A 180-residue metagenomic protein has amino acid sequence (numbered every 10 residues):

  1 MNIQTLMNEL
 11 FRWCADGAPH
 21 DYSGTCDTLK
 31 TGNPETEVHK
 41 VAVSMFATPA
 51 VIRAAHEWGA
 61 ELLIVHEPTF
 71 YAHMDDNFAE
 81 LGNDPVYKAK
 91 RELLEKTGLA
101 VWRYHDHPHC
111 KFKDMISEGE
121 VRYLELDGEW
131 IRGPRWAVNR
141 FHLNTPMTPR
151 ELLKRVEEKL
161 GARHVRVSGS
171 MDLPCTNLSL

Functional and structural regions predicted by a protein language model:
M1-L180: Hydrophobic structural segments
